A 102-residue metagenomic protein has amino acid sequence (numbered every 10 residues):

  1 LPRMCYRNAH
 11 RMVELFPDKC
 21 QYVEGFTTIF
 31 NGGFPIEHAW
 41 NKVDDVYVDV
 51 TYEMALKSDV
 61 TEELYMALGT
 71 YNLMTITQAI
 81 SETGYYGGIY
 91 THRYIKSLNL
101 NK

Functional and structural regions predicted by a protein language model:
L1-K102: A structural boundary/capping signal
